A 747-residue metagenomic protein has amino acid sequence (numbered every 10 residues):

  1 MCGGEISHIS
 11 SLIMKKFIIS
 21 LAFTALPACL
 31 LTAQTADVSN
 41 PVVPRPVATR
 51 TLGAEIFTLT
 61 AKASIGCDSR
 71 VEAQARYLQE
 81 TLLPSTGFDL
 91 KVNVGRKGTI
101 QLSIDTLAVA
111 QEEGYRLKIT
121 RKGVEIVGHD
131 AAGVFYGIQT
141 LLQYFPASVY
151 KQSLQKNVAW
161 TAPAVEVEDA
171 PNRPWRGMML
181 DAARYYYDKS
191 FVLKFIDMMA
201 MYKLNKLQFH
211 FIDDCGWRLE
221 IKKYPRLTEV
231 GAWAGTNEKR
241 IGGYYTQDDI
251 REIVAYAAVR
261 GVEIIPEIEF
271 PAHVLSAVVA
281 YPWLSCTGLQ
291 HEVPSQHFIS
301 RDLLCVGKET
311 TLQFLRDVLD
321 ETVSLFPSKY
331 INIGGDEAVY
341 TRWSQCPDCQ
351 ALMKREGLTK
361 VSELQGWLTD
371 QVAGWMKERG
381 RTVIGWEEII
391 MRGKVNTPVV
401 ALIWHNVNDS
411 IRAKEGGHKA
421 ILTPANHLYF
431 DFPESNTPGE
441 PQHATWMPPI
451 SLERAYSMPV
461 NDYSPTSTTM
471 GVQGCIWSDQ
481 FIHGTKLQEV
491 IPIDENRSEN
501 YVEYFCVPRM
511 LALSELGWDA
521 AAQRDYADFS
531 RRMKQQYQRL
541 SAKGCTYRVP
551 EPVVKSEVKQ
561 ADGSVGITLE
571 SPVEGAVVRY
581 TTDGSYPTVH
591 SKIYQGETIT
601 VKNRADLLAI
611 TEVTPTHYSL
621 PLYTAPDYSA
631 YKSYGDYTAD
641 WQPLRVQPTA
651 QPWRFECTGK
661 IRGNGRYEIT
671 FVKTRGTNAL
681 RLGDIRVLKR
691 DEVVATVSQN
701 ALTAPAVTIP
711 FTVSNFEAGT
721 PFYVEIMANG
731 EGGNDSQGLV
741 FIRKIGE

Functional and structural regions predicted by a protein language model:
M1-S39: Bacterial Sec-dependent N-terminal signal peptides
A33, G66, S530-Q642: Short, compositionally stereotyped local motifs that mark structural "simplifiers"
A33-P171, R379, V383-I390, T397 (+2 more regions): Acidic, contiguous N-terminal accessory segments
V109-Y330, C346, Q371, W375 (+2 more regions): Feature activates predominantly on carbohydrate-active enzymes
E292-S295, I299-V399, W404-E415: Active-site neighborhood of glycoside hydrolase catalytic domains
V383-E388, V395-V399, H405-G566: Flexible, acidic glycine-rich loops studded with aromatic residues
A630-R662, V694-T712: Extracellular carbohydrate recognition and processing domains and analogous Trp-centered ligand-binding platforms
T670-T677, I726-G732: Short beta-strand-plus-loop segments that form exposed binding edges in beta-rich domains
